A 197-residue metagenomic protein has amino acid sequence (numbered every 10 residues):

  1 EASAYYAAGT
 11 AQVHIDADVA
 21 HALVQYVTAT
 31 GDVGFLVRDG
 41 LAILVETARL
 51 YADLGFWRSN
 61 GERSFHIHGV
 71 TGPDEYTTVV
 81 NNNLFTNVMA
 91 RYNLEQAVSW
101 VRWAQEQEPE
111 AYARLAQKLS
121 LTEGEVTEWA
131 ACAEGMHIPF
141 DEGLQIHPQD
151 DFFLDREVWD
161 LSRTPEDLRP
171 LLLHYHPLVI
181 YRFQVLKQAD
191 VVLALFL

Functional and structural regions predicted by a protein language model:
E1, D16-L23, E62-T71, R163-L171: Active-site-adjacent bridging/hinge elements
E1, E46, L50-G124: Acidic/histidine-rich catalytic neighborhood
E1-F56, T86-N87, L94-A97, V101: Aromatic-rich carbohydrate-recognition surfaces in CAZymes
S3-H14, D74-N87, H174-D190: Solvent-exposed loop and edge beta-strand segments that line ligand/cofactor-binding and catalytic clefts
T10, D32-V33, S64, H68 (+2 more regions): Generic secondary-structure boundary/loop-capping signal
E95, R102, Q117-L197: Active-site core of glycosidic bond-cleaving carbohydrate-active enzymes
